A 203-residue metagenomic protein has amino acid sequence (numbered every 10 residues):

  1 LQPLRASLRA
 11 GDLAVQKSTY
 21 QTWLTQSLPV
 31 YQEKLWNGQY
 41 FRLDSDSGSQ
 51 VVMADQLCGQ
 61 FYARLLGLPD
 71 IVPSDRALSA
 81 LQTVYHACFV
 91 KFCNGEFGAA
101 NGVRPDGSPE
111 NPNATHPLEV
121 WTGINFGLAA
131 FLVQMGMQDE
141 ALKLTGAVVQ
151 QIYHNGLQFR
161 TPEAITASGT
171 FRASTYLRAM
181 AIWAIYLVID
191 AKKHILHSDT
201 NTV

Functional and structural regions predicted by a protein language model:
L1-N37, D70-V72: Active-site neighborhood of glycoside hydrolase catalytic domains
Q2-S7, G11, S45-T202: Active-site core of glycosidic bond-cleaving carbohydrate-active enzymes
Y20, Y40-F41, Y176: Aromatic side chains
V30-A54: Short, surface-exposed recognition loops and adjoining beta-strand edges that mediate ligand/DNA contacts, enriched
